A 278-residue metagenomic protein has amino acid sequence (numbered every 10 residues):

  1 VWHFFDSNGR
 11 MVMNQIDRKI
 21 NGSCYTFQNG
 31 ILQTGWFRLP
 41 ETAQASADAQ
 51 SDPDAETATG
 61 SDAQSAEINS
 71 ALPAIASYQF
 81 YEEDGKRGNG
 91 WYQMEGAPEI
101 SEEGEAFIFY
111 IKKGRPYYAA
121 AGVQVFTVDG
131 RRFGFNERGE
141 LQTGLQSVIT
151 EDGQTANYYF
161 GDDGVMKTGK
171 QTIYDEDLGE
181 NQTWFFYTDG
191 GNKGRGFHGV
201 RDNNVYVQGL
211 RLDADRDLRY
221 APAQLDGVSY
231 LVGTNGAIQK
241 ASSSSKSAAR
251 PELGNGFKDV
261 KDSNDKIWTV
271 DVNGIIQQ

Functional and structural regions predicted by a protein language model:
V1-Q278: Extracellular adhesion/carbohydrate-binding repeat motifs centered on closely spaced tryptophans
